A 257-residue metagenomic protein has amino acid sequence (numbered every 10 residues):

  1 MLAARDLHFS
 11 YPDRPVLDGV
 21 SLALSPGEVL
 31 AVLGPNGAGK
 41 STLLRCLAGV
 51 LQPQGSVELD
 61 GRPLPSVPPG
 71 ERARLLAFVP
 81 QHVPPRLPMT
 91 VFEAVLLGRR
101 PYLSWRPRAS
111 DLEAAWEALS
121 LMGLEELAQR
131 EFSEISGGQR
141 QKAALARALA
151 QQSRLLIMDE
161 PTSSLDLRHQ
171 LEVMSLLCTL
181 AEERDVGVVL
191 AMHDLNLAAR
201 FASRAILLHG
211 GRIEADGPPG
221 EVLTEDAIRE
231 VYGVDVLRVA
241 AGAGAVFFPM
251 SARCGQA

Functional and structural regions predicted by a protein language model:
L33-P35: The feature captures the beta-strand-to-loop junction immediately N-terminal to the Walker
A48: Helix-to-loop junction immediately C-terminal to a conserved catalytic motif
G55-P63, R72: Conserved ABC transporter NBD signature motif
L96, A109-L127, Q152: Conserved ABC ATPase "signature" region
E131-I135, Q139: Conserved ABC ATPase signature
L156-E160: Catalytic Walker B motif of ABC-type/P-loop ATPase nucleotide-binding domains
R229-A257: ABC ATPase nucleotide-binding domains
